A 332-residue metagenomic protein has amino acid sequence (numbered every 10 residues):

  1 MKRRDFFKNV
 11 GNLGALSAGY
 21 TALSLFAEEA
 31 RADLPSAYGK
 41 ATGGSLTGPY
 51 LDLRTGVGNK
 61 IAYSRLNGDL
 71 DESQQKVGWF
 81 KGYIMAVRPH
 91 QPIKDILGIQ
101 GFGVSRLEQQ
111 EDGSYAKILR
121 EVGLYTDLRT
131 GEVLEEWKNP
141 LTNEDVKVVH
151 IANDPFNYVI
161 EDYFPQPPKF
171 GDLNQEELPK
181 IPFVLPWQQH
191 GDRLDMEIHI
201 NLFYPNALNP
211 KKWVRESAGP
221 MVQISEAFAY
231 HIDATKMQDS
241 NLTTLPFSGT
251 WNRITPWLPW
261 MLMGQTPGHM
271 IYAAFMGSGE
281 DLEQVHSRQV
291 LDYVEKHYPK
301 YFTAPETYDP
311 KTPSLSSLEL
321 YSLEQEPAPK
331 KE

Functional and structural regions predicted by a protein language model:
D5-E29: N-terminal export signals
T21-N59: C-terminal segment of N-terminal export signals and the immediately downstream linker at the start of the mature
A37-T47, K60, G82-I84, G98-Q100 (+1 more regions): Targeting-peptide/extracellular-domain and disordered-appendage signature
P49-E111: Short, solvent-exposed loop/hinge segments that bridge or flank secondary-structure elements
I84-A234: Predominantly extracellular/secreted and cell-surface proteins with exposed, flexible low-complexity segments
G219-M263: Extended soluble regions of mature proteins
S248-E332: Edge beta-strand at a domain terminus
